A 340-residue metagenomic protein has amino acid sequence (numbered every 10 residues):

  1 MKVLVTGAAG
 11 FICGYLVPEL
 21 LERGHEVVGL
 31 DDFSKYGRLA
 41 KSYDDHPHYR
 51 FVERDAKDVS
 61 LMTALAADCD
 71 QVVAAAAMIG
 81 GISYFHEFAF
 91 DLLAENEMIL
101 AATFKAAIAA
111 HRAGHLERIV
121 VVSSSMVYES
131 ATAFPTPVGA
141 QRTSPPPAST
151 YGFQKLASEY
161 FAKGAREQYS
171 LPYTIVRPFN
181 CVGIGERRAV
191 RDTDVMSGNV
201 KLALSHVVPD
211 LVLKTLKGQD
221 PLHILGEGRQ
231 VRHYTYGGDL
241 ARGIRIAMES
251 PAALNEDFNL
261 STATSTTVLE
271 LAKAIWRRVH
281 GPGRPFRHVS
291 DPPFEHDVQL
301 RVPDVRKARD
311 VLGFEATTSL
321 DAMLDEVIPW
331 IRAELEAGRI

Functional and structural regions predicted by a protein language model:
M1-R191, V268, W330-E334: N-terminal Rossmann-like NAD(P)+-binding domain of SDR-like oxidoreductases, especially those catalyzing
D45, V200-L204, T264, A316: Residue-level signature of the cytosolic catalytic core of signaling kinases
F51, A74, G81, A89 (+8 more regions): Generic anion/oxyanion-binding catalytic loop in active/binding sites
L92, P146-Q154, P178, M196 (+3 more regions): The catalytic Tyr-centered alpha-helix of NAD(P)H-dependent dehydrogenases
L93-E97, S205, T317, D321: Non-membrane alpha-helical structural segments and their capping/turn regions in soluble enzymes
A157, F161-A165, V207, L211 (+2 more regions): Hydrophobic alpha-helix immediately C-terminal to the catalytic Tyr-X-X-X-Lys motif of short-chain
N180, D210, L216-I340: C-terminal substrate-binding subdomain of Rossmann-fold SDR/epimerase-dehydratase oxidoreductases
